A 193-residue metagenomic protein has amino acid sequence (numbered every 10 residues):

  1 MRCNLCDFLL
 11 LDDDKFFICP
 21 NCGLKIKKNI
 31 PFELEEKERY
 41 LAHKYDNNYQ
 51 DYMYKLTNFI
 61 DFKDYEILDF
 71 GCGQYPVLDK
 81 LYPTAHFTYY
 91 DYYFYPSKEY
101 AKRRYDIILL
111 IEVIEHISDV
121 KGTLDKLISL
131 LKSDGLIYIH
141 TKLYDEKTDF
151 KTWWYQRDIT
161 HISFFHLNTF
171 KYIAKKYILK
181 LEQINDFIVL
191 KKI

Functional and structural regions predicted by a protein language model:
M1-I107, I111, T123-L124, L130 (+5 more regions): Conserved N-terminal segment of class I S-adenosyl-L-methionine
L78, S118, K147: Glycine/Thr-rich phosphate-binding loops of Rossmann-like dinucleotide-binding domains
E112, H116: A short His-aromatic
I117-S118, L131-S133: Helix-to-beta-strand junctions that scaffold the AdoMet/dcAdoMet cofactor pocket in Class I SAM-dependent enzymes
D134-L143: Conserved beta-strand signature within the Rossmann-like core of class I S-adenosyl-L-methionine
K142-E146, S163: Short "lid" loop at the C-terminus of a central beta-strand within the Rossmann-like core of SAM-dependent
T148-W154: Juxtamembrane/transmembrane-helix boundary motifs at the membrane-water interface
